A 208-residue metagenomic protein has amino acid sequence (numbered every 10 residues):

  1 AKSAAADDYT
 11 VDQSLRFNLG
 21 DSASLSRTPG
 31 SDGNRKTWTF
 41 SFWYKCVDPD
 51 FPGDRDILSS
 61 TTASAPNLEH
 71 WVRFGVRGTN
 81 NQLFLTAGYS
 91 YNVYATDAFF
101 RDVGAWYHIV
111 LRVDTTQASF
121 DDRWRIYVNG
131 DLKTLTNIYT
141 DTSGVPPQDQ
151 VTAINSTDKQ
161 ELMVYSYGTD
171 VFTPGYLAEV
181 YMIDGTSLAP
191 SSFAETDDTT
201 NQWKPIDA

Functional and structural regions predicted by a protein language model:
A1-K36, N80-Y91, N155-L162: Low-complexity, glycine/proline/serine-rich flexible segments
A1-Q13, N18-D21, A118-F120, T134-D141 (+2 more regions): Extended recognition patches within non-cytosolic domains
G20-F84, Q117-F120, T186-S191: Extracellular glycan-recognition modules
R27-G30, A95-F100, Q150-V151: Beta-strand-rich interaction surfaces with strong enrichment in secreted/lumenal proteins
F40-D48, I109-L111, L177-M182: Short hydrophobic/aromatic patches on beta-strands that form ligand-binding or substrate-lining surfaces
F42, G104-T115, I126: Short tryptophan-centered beta-strand motifs in secreted/extracellular beta-sheet-rich domains of glycan-recognition
L85-H108: Short, aromatic/His-centered strand-loop micro-motif at the edge of beta-sheets
V151-L177: Extracellular glycan-interaction patches encoded by glycine-rich segments
